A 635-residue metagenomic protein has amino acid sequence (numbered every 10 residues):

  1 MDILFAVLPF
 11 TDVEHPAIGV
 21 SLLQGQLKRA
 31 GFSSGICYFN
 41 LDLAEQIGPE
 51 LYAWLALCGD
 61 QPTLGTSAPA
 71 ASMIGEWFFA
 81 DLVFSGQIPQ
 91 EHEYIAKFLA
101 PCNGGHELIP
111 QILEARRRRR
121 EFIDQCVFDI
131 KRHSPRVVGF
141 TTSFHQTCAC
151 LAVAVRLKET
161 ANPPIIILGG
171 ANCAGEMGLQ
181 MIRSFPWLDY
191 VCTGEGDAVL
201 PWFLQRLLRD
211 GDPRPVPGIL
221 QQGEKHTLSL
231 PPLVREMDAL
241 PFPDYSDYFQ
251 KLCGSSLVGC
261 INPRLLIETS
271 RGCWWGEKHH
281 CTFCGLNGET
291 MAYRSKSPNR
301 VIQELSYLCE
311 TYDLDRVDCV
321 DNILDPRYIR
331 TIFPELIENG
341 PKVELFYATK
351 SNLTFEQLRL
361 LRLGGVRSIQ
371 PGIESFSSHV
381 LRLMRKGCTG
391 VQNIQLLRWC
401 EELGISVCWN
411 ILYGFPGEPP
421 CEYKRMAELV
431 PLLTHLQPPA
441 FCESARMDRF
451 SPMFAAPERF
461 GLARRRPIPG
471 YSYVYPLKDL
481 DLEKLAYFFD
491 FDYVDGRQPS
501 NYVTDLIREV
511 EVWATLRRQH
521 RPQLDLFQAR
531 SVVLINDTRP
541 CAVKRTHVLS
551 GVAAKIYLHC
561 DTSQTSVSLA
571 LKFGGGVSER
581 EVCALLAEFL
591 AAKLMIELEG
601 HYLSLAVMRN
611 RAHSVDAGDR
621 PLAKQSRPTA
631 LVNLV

Functional and structural regions predicted by a protein language model:
D2, F10-E45, L99, G104-L230: Glycine-rich beta-alpha loop elements in corrinoid/cobalamin-binding modules across cobalamin-dependent enzymes
I3, R29, D315-C319, E344-F346 (+5 more regions): Conserved C-terminal portion of the radical SAM core fold that forms the substrate/S-adenosylmethionine-binding
R235-L403, F415: Radical SAM [4Fe-4S] cluster-binding motif and immediate context
C421-K555: C-terminal scaffold of the Radical SAM
L558-S568: Short capping segments at the starts of secondary-structure elements
G576-E588: Short amphipathic alpha-helical interaction segments
L590-H601: A short, conserved structural fragment
H601-V635: Short, amphipathic alpha-helical interaction segments positioned at domain boundaries
